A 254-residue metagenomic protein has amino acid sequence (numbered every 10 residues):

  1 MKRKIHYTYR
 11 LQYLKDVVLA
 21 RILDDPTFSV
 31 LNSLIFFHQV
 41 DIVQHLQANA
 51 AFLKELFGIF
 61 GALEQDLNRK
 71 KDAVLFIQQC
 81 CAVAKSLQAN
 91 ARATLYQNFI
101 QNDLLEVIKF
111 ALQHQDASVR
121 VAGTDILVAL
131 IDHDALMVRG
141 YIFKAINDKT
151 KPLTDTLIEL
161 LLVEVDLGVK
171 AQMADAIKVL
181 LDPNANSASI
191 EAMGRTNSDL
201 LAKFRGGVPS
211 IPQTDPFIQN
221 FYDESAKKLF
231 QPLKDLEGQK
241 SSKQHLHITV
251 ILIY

Functional and structural regions predicted by a protein language model:
M1-Y254: Extended alpha-helical scaffold regions
